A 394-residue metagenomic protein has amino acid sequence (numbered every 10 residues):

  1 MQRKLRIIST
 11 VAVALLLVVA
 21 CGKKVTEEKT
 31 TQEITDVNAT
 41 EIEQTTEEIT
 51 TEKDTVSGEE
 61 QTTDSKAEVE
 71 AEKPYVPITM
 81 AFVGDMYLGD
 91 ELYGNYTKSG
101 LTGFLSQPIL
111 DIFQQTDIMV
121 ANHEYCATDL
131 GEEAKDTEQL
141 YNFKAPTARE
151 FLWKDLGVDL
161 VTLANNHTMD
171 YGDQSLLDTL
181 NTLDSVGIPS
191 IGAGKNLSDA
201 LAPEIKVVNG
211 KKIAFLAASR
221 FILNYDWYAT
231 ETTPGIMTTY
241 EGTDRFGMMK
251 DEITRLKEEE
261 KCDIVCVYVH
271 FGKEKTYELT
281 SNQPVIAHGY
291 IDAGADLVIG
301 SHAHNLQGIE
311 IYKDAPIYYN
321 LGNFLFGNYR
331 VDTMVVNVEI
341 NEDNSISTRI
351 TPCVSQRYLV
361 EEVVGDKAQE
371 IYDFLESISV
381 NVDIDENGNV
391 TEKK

Functional and structural regions predicted by a protein language model:
M1-I8: Bacterial N-terminal signal peptides that target proteins for export
V11-A12: Gram-negative bacterial Sec-dependent N-terminal signal peptides
L17-A20: C-terminal motif of bacterial Sec signal peptides marking the signal peptidase cleavage site
G22, G58-E60, D64-K394: Acidic, metal/ion-coordinating pockets
G22-T50: Short, low-complexity, disordered segments immediately C-terminal to signal peptides in bacterial exported proteins
Q32, D36-A39, D54-G58, D64-S65: Intrinsically disordered, low-complexity repeat tracts enriched in Pro/Ser/Thr
